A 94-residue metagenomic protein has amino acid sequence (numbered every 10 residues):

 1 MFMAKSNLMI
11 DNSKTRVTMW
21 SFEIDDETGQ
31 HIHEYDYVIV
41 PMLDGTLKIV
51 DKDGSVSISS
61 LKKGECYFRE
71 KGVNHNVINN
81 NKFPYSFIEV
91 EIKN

Functional and structural regions predicted by a protein language model:
M1-A4, K14: Catalytic phosphate/metal-binding cores of nucleic-acid and nucleotide-processing enzymes, i.e., regions that mediate
N7-I10: Local beta-strand/beta-hairpin segments that build beta-sheet-rich folds
R16-H33: Conserved short histidine dyad/triad with adjacent acidic residue
T28-Q30, K48-I49, N74-N81: Short beta-strand His + acidic residue motifs that chelate non-heme Fe in jelly-roll/DSBH and cupin folds
I32-K48: Short, conserved beta-strand element in jelly-roll/cupin
D53-K71: Short acidic-glycine-tyrosine-enriched beta hairpin
G72-K93: Ligand-binding loop in jelly-roll beta-barrel domains
